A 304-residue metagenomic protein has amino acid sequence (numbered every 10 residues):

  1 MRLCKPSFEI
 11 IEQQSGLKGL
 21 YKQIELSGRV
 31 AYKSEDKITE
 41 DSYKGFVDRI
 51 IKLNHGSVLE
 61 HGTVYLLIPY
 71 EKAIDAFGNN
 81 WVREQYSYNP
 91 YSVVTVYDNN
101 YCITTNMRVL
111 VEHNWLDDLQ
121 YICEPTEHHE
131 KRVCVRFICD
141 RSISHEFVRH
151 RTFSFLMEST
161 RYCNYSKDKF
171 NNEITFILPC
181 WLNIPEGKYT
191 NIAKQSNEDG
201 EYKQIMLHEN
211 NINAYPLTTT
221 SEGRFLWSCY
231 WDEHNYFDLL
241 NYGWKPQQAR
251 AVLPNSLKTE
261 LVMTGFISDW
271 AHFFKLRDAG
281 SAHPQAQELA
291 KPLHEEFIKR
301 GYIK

Functional and structural regions predicted by a protein language model:
M1-K304: Family-specific signature for flavin-dependent thymidylate synthase
